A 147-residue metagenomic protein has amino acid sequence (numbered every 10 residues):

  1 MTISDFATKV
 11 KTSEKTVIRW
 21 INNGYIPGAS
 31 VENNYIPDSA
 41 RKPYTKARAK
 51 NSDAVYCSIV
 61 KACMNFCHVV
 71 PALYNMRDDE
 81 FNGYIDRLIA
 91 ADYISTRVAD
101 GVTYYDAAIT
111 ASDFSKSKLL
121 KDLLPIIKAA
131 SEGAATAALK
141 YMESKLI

Functional and structural regions predicted by a protein language model:
M1-T16: Polyanion-binding surface elements
K9, V55-A62, Y84, L119-D122 (+2 more regions): Charge-rich, solvent-exposed alpha-helical interaction surfaces
S13-R19, N75-A91: Short amphipathic alpha-helical interaction segments
I26-A49: Short helix-start
I26-V31, I89-D100: A short, conserved structural fragment
K46-N75: Short amphipathic alpha-helical interface segments
A47-R48, A107-E132: Short, amphipathic alpha-helical interaction segments positioned at domain boundaries
I127-I147: Leucine-rich, amphipathic alpha-helical/linker segments
